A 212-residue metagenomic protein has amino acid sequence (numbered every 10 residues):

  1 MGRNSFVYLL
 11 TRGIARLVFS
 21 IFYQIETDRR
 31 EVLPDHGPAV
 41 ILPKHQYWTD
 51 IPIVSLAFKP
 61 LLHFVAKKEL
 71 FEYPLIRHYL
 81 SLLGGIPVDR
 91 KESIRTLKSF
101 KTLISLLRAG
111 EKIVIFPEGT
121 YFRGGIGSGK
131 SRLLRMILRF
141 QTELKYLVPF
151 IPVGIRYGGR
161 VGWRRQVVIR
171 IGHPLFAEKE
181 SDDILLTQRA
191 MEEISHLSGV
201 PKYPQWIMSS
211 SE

Functional and structural regions predicted by a protein language model:
M1-L42, T49-P60, L82-G84, I104 (+3 more regions): Membrane-anchoring hydrophobic helices of lipid-metabolizing enzymes
G2, L97-E212: Non-catalytic C-terminal accessory region of glycerolipid acyltransferases and related lyso-lipid remodeling enzymes
L10, F71, L75, S128-R132: Short acidic-hydrophobic sequence patches enriched in Asp/Glu that either
A15, R77, L134: Short glycine-/small-residue-rich flexible loop motifs, especially phosphate/cofactor-binding loops
T27, Y73, L97-F100: Structural motif corresponding to alpha-helix initiation and N-cap regions
R29, K44, A66-K67, F116-P117 (+1 more regions): A secondary-structure boundary/capping signal
E31, K68, D89, G154 (+1 more regions): Residues at the C-termini of beta-strands that transition into short coil/loop
D35-S93, K145-Y146, G158: Catalytic core of membrane glycerolipid acyltransferases/transacylases, capturing the structured, soluble-facing
